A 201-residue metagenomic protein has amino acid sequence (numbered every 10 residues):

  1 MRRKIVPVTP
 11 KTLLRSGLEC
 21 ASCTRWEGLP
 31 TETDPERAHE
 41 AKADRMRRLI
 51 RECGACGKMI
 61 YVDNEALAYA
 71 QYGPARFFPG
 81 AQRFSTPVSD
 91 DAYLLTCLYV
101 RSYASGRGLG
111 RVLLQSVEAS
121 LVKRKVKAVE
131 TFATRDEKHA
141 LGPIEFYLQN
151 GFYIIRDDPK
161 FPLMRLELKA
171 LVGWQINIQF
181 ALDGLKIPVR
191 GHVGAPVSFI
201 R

Functional and structural regions predicted by a protein language model:
M1-T31: Conserved N-terminal entry element of GNAT/NAT acetyltransferase domains
T33-G57, Y61-V62: Active-site rim helix/loop that mediates acceptor-substrate recognition in acyltransferases
E52-A55, Y61, A66-C97, A140-L141: Conserved acyl-donor/pantetheine-binding loop and adjacent beta-alpha core of acyl/acetyltransferases and related
V88, T96-G106, R135: A short, internal acetyl-CoA/4′-phosphopantetheine-binding micro-motif in the GNAT/acyltransferase core
V100, G106-V122: Conserved acetyl-CoA-binding loop-helix of GNAT-fold acetyltransferases
L114, L121-K138: Conserved GNAT acetyl-CoA-binding A-motif
F132, I144, L148-R165: Conserved catalytic-core motifs of GNAT/GCN5-like acyltransferases
A140, R156-I200: C-terminal "cap" of GNAT-fold acetyltransferases
